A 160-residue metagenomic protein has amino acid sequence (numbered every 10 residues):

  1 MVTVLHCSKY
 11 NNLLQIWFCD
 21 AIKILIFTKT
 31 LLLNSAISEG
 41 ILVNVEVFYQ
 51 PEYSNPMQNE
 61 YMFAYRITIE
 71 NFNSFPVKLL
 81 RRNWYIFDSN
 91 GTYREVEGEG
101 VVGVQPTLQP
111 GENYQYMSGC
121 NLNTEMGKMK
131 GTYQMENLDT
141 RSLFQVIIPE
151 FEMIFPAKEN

Functional and structural regions predicted by a protein language model:
K29-N59: Low-complexity, acidic Ser/Thr/Pro/Gly-rich terminal tails and inter-domain linkers that flank the onset of structured
Y61-R66, K130: Short, solvent-exposed loop/turn segments enriched in Ser/Thr/Gly
I69-N73: Asparagine-centered strand-capping/turn motif at beta-strand->loop junctions
F75-R94: Short acidic, flexible loop segments centered on an aromatic residue
V96-T124: Intrinsically disordered, low-complexity Pro/Gly/Ser/Thr-rich segments with frequent PxxP/GP/PP motifs and embedded
N121-N160: Terminal connector regions
